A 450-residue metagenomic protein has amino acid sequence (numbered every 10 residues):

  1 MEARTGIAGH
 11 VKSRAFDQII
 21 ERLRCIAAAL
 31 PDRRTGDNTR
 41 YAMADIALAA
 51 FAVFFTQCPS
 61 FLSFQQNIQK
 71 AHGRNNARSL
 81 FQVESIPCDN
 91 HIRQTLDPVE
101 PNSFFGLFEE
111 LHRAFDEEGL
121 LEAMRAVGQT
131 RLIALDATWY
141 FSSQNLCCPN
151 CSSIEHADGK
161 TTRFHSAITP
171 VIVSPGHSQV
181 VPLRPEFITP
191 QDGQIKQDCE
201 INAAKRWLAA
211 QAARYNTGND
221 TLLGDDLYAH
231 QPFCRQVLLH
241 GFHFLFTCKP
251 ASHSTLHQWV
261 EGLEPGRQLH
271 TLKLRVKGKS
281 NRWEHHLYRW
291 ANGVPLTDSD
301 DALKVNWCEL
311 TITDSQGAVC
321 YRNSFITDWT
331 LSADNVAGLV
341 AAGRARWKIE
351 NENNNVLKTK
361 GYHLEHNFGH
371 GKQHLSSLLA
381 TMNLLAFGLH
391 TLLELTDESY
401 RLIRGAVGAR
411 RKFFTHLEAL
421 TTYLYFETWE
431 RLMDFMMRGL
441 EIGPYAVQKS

Functional and structural regions predicted by a protein language model:
A3-K12, F16-P87: Gly/serine-rich nucleotide phosphate-binding loop at the start of the catalytic core of nucleotide/ADP-ribose-handling
R4-G6, V11-K12, I26-L30, Q69-H72 (+3 more regions): A short, flexible helix-boundary coil/loop motif
F16, A333-F368: Short amphipathic alpha-helical "interface-anchor" segments enriched in bulky aromatics
A49, F64, C88, I92 (+8 more regions): Short, conserved catalytic/metal-binding motifs centered on acidic residues
R93-H177, E186: Active-site-proximal, Lys/Arg-enriched surface segment that forms a nucleic-acid-binding/basic interface patch
E155-N219: Electropositive, glycine- and tryptophan-enriched low-complexity nucleic-acid-binding patches
I195-T255: Domain-level cores of phosphate- or acyl-group-handling catalytic modules
K249-R346: An anionic, glycine-rich sequence signature occurring as long contiguous blocks
